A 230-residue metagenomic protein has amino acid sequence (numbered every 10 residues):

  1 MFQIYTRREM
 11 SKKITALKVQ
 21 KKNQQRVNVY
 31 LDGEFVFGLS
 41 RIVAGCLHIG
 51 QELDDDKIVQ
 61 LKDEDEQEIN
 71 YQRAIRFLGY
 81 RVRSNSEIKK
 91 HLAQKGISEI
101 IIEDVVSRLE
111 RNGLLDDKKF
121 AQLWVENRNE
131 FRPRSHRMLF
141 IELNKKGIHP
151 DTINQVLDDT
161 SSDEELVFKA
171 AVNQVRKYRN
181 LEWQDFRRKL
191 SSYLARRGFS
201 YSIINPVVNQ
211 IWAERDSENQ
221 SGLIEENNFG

Functional and structural regions predicted by a protein language model:
F2-G230: An alpha-helical, amphipathic repeat domain used for nucleic-acid recognition, typified by the mTERF helical solenoid
